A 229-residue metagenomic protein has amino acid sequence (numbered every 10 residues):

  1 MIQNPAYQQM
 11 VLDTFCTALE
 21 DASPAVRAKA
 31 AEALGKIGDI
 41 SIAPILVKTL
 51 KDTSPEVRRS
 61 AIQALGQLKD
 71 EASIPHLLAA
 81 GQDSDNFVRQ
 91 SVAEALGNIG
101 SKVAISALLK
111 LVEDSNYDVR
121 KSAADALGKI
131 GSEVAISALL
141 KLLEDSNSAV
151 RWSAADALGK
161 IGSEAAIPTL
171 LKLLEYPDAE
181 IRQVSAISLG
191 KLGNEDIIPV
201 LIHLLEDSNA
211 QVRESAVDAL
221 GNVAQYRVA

Functional and structural regions predicted by a protein language model:
M1-Q8, A25: Eukaryotic acidic, serine/proline-rich intrinsically disordered low-complexity regions that function as flexible
I2, A33-K36, A64, A95-N98 (+5 more regions): Core register positions within helices of long alpha-helical scaffolds
P5-A18, D39-K51, D70-Q82, S101-E113 (+4 more regions): Amphipathic alpha-helical scaffolding segments comprising HEAT/armadillo-like alpha-solenoid repeats
A22-S23, T53-S54, S84-D85, S115-N116 (+3 more regions): Short inter-helical turns and helix N-cap capping residues of alpha-solenoid HEAT/ARM repeat scaffolds
S54-N98, D114-D125: A generic tandem-repeat structural signature
K121-D125, S148-G159, L170-L173, A179-I187: Eukaryotic tandem repeat interaction scaffolds
